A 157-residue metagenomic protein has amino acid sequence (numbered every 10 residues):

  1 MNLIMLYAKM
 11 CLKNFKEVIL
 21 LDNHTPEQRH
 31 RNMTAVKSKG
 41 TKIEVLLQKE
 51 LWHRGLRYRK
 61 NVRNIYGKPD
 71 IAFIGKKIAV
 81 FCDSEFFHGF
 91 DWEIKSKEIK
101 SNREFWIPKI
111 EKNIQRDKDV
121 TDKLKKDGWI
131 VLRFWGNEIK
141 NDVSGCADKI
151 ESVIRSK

Functional and structural regions predicted by a protein language model:
L3-K157: Nucleic-acid endo/exonuclease domains
